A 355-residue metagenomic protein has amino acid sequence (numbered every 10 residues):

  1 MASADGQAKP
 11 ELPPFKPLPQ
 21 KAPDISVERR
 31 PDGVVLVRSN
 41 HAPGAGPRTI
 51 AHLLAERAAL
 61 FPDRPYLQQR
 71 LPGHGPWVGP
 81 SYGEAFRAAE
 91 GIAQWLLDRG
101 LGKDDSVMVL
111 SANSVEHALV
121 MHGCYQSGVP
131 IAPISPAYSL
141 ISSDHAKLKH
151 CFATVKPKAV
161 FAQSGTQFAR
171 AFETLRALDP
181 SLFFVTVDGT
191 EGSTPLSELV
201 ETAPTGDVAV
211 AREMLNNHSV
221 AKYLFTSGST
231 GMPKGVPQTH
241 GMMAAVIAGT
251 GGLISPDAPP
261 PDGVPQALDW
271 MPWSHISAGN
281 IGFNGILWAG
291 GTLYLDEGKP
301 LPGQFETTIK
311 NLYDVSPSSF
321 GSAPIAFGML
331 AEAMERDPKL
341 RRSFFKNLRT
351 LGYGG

Functional and structural regions predicted by a protein language model:
A2-L18, Q126-L199: Structural core segment of the AMP-binding/adenylate-forming
I25-R38, L53-P80: AMP-dependent adenylate-forming
A45, L67-H122, S139-K149, S197-P204 (+1 more regions): Conserved AMP-binding/adenylate-forming core of the ANL superfamily
P62-P65, V185-T186, E191-T194, E198-F225 (+2 more regions): Conserved pre-ATP/AMP-binding loop-to-beta segment of ANL
V78-G83, R212-L215, A221-A248: Conserved AMP-binding A3 loop
F86-I92, E201-D207, N217, V236-P259: Conserved structural elements of the adenylate-forming
V109, I254-E297, S322, T350: Conserved AMP-binding loop of ANL adenylate-forming enzymes
S143-H145, A153, G165, A169-S193 (+4 more regions): Conserved adenylate-forming
